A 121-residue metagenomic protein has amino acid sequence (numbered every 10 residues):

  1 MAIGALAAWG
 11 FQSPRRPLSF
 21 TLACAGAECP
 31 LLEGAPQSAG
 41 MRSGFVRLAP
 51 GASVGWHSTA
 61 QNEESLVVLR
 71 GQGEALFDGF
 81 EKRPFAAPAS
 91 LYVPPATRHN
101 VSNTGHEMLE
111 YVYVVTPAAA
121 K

Functional and structural regions predicted by a protein language model:
A2-R42, A49, G55-W56, K82 (+1 more regions): A short, N-terminal "cap"/entry segment at the start of jelly-roll beta-barrel domains of the cupin/DSBH fold
F45-A49, A60-A75, V114: Short, conserved beta-strand element in jelly-roll/cupin
W56, A75-L76, V93, H99-G105: Short beta-strand His + acidic residue motifs that chelate non-heme Fe in jelly-roll/DSBH and cupin folds
F80-P95: Short acidic-glycine-tyrosine-enriched beta hairpin
Y92, H106-K121: A short hydrophobic beta-strand segment most commonly corresponding to one strand of the jelly-roll/cupin
